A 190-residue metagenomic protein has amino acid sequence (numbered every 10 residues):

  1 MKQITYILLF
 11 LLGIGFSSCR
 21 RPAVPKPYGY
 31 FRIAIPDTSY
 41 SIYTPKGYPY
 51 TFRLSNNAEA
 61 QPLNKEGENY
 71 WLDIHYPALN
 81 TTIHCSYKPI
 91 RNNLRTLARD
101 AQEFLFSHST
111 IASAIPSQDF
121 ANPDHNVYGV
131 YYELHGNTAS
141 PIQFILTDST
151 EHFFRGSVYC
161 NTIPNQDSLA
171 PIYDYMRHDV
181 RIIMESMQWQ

Functional and structural regions predicted by a protein language model:
K2-L9: Sec-dependent signal peptide recognition, specifically the positively charged N-region followed immediately by
G15-S18: C-terminal motif of bacterial Sec signal peptides marking the signal peptidase cleavage site
R20-A23: Bacterial signal peptide processing site
P27-Y48: Post-signal peptide N-terminal segment of mature Sec-exported envelope proteins
G47-E103: Secretory pathway targeting signatures of secreted, lumenal, and periplasmic proteins
Q102-S157: Signature of long, low-cysteine stretches enriched in small and polar/charged residues
S157-Q190: Surface-exposed amphipathic alpha-helical segments
